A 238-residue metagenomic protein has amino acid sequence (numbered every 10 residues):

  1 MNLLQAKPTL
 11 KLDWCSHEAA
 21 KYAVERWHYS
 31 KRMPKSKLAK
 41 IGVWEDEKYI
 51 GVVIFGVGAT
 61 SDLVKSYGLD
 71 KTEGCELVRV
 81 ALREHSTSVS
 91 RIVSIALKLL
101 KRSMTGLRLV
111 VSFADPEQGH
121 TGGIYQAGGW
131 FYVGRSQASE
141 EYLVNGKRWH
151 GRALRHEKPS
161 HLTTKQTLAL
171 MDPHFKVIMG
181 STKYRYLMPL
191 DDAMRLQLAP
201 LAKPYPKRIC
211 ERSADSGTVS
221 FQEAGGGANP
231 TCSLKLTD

Functional and structural regions predicted by a protein language model:
M1-K35: Short amphipathic alpha-helix that is part of the acyltransferase structural core
T9, G74, K183: A residue-level signal for beta-strand positions that form part of recognition/binding surfaces within mature
W14, G56-K176: Acyl-donor binding region in acyl/amide transferases
V24, K37-V57: Conserved beta-hairpin
L38, S181-Y186: Short hydrophobic/aromatic beta-strand or adjacent loop that forms the aromatic wall/cage of a ligand/substrate-binding
H156-S160, D191, L196-K203, R208: Hydrophobic helices that insert into or interface with lipid environments
T167, K176-T182, L198-K203, I209: Acidic/histidine-enriched, glycine/proline-rich intrinsically disordered or flexible terminal extensions
A199-D238: Short, cationic low-complexity segments
